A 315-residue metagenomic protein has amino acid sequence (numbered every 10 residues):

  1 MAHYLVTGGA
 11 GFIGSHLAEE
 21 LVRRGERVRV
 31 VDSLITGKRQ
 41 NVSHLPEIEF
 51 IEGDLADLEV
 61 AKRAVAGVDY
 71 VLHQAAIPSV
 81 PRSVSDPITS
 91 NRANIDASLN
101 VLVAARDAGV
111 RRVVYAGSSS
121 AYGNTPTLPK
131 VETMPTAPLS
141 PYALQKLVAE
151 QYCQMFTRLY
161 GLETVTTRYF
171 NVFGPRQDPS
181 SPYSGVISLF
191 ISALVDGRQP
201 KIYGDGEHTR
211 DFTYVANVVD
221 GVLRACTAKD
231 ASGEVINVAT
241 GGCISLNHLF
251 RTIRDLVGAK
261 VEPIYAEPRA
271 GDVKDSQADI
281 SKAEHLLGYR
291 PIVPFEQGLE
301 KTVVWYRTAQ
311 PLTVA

Functional and structural regions predicted by a protein language model:
M1-V172, A309: N-terminal Rossmann-like NAD(P)+-binding domain of SDR-like oxidoreductases, especially those catalyzing
N100, Q177-D178, H208-R210: Heptad-repeat alpha-helical coiled-coil signaling segments
V148, Y152, F156, V186 (+3 more regions): Hydrophobic alpha-helix immediately C-terminal to the catalytic Tyr-X-X-X-Lys motif of short-chain
G174-R176, A270: Short beta-strand->alpha-helix junction loop in the catalytic core of nucleotide-activated group-transfer enzymes
P179, Y183-V186: Conserved catalytic loops of nucleotide-sugar-dependent glycosyltransferases that act on lipid-linked
L194-A315: C-terminal substrate-binding subdomain of Rossmann-fold SDR/epimerase-dehydratase oxidoreductases
